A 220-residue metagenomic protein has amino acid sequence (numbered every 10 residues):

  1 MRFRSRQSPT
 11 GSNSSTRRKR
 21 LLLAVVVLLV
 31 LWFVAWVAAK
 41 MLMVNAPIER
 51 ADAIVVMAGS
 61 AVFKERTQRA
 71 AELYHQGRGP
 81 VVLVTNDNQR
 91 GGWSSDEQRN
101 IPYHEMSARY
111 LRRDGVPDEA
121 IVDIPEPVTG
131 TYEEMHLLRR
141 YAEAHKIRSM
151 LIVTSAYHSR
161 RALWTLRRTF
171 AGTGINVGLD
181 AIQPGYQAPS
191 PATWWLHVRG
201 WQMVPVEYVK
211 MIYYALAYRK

Functional and structural regions predicted by a protein language model:
M1-F3: N-terminal intrinsically disordered, acidic low-complexity segments at the extreme N-terminus
S5-N45: N-terminal type II signal-anchor transmembrane helix that functions as the membrane-insertion/stop-transfer segment
R6-T10, A70, Y214: General helical structural elements
T16, G130, M203-V206: Residue-level recognition of hydrophobic positions within alpha-helical transmembrane segments
L28, W32, S190-P191, H197: Acidic, low-complexity intrinsically disordered regions
L42-W194: A structural signal for short, hydrophobic/glycine-enriched beta-strand patches
H197-K220: A transmembrane-helix-recognition feature enriched in membrane-embedded lipid enzymes and envelope glyco-/phospholipid
